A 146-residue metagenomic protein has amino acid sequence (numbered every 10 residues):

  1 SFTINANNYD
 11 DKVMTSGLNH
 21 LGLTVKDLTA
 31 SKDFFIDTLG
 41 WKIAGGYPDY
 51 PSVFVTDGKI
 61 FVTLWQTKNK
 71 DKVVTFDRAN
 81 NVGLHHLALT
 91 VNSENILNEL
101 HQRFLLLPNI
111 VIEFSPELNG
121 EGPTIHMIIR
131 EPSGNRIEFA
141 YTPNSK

Functional and structural regions predicted by a protein language model:
F2-T29, L84-L87, P143-K146: N-terminal beta-strand motif that seeds the catalytic metal site of vicinal oxygen chelate
N8-D10, K72-D77: Short beta-strand/turn micro-motifs at beta-sheet edges
G17, D49, G83, P123: Exposed loop/turn and edge beta-strand positions of beta-sandwich/beta-sheet ligand-binding modules
G22, K42-P48, E117, Y141-K146: Conserved catalytic-core motifs of GNAT/GCN5-like acyltransferases
T24-K68: Core segments of cupin and vicinal oxygen chelate
V25-T29, L87-S133: Vicinal oxygen chelate
N69-T75, F114-S115, K146: A short, acidic/glycine-rich surface segment
